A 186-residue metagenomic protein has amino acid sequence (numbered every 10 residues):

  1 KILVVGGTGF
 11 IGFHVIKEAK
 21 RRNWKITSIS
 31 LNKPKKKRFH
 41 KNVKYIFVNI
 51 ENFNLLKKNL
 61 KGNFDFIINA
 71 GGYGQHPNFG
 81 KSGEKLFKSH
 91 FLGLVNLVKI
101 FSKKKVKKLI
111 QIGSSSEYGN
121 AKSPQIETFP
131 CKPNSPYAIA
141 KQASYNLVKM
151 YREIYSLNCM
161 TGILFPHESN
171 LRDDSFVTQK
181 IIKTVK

Functional and structural regions predicted by a protein language model:
K1-H167: N-terminal Rossmann-like NAD(P)+-binding domain of SDR-like oxidoreductases, especially those catalyzing
N69, K99, Q179-K186: Generic alpha-helical structural context detector
Q142, M160, H167-K183: Glycine/proline-rich active-site loop of Rossmann-fold NAD(P)-dependent oxidoreductases
